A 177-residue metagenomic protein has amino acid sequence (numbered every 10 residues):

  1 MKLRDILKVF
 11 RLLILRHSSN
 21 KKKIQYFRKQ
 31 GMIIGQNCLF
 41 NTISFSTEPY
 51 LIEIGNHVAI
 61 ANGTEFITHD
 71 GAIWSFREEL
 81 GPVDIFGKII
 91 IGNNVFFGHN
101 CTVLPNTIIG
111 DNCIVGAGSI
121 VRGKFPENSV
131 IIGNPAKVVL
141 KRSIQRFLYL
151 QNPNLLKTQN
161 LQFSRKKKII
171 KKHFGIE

Functional and structural regions predicted by a protein language model:
M1-Q25: Membrane-proximal basic amphipathic "stem/tether" segments
K21-Q25, N41-I108, P135, K141-S143: Flexible, glycine/small-residue-enriched loop-and-beta-strand segment within the central core of proteins
I24-G35: N-terminal helix-cap/turn-to-beta initiation motif at the start of protein domains
K29, V83-F97, T102, A136-E177: C-terminal segments of enzyme domains that contribute to small-molecule binding surfaces
Q36, N56, G92-N93, I108-N112 (+1 more regions): Structural motif
F96, I114, V130-I132: Short-chain dehydrogenase/reductase
H99-V115, S119-G123: Beta-rich strand-turn-strand
G123, I132, V138: HATPase_c (GHKL) ATP-binding subdomain of two-component histidine kinases
